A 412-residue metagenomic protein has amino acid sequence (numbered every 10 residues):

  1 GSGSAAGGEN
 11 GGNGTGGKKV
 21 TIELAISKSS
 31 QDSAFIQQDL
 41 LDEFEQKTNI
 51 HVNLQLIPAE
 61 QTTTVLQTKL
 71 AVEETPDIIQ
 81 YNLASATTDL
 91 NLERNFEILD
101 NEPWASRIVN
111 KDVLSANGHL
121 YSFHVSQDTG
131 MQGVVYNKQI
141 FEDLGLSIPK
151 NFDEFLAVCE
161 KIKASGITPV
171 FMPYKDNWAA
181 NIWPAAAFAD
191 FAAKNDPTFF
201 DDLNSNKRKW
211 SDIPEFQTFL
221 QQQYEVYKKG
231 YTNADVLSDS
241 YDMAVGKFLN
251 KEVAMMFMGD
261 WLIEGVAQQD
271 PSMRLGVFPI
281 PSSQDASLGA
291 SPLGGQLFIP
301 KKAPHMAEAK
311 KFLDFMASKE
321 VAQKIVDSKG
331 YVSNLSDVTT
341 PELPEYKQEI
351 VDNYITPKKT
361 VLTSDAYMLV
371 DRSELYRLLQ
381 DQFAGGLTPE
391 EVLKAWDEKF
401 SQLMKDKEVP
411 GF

Functional and structural regions predicted by a protein language model:
G1-T88, I148, L262, P271 (+4 more regions): Conserved N-terminal structural module of periplasmic/extracytoplasmic solute-binding proteins
A25-S27, A86-T88, I182, Q221-H305: Extracytoplasmic/periplasmic substrate-binding proteins
D42-K47, H51, V72, D143-L144 (+2 more regions): Extracytoplasmic/periplasmic substrate-recognition and gating elements
K69, P76-D77, A105-Q139, T168-P169 (+2 more regions): A structural signal for short loop-to-beta-strand junctions that line the ligand-binding cleft of periplasmic/secreted
N82-G133, L156, W183, S272 (+1 more regions): Hinge/lid segment of periplasmic solute-binding proteins
A116, F123, L156-R208, Y224 (+1 more regions): Extracytoplasmic/periplasmic solute-binding protein
E142, T356-F412: Conserved C-terminal helix/tail region of periplasmic/extracytoplasmic solute-binding proteins
K161, N204-V236: Glycine-centered hinge/linker elements that transmit conformational signals in sensory and ligand-binding systems
